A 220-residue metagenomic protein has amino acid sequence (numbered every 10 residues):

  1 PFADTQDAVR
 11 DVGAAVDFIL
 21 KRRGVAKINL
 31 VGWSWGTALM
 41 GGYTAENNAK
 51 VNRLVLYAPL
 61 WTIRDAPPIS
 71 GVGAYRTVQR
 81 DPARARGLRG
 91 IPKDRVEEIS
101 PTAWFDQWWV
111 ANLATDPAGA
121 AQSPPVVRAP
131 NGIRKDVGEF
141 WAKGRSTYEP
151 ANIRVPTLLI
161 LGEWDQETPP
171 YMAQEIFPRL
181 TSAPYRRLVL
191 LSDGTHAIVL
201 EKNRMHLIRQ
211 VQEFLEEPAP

Functional and structural regions predicted by a protein language model:
P1-Q6: Cap/lid segment of the alpha/beta-hydrolase catalytic domain
V9-K27: Conserved acidic catalytic loop of the alpha/beta-hydrolase fold
A26-R64: Conserved hydrolase catalytic core segment
D65-L158: Alpha/beta-hydrolase
R154-L161, D165, I176, R186-L188: Catalytic His-Asp charge-relay segment
Q166-M172: Conserved alpha/beta-hydrolase "acid-adjacent" motif
L188-G194: Short glycine-rich catalytic loops that host catalytic nucleophiles or stabilize transition states across multiple
G194-M205: Catalytic histidine-centered segment of alpha/beta-hydrolase-like enzymes
